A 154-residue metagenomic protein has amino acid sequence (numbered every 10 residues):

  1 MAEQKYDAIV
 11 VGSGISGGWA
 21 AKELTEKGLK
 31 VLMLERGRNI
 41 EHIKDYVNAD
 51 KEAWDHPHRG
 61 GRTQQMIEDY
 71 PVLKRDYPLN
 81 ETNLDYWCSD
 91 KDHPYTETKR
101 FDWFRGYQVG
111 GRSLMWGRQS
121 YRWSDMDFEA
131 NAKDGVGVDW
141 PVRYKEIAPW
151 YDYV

Functional and structural regions predicted by a protein language model:
A2-N131, V136, P141, K145 (+1 more regions): N-terminal glycine-rich phosphate/pyrophosphate-binding loop and immediately adjacent elements
D152-Y153: Solvent-exposed alpha-helix faces
